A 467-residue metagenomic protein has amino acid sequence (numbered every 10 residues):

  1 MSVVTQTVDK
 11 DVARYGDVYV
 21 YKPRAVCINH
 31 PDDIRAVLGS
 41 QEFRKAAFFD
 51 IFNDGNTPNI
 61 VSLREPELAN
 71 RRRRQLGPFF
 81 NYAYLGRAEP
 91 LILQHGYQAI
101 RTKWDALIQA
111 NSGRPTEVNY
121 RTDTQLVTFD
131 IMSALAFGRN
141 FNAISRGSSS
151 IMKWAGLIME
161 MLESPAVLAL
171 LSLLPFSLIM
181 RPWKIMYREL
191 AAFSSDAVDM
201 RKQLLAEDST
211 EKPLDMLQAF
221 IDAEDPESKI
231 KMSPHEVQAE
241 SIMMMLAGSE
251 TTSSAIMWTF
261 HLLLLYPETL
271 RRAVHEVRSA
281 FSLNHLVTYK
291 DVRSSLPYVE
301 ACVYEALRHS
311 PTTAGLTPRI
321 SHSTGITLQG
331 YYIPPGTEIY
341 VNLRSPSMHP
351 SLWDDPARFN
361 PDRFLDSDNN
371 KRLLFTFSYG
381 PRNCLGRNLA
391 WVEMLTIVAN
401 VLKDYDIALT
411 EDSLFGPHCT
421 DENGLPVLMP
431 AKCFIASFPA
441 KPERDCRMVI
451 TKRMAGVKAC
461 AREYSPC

Functional and structural regions predicted by a protein language model:
M1-R71, P90, Q94-A99, V127 (+5 more regions): N-terminal membrane-proximal hinge/A-helix region immediately C-terminal to the signal-anchor transmembrane segment
A46-N53, R87-I256, R272, C419-T420: Cytochrome P450 heme-thiolate monooxygenase catalytic core
R74, P78, I242, A247 (+7 more regions): Cytochrome P450 heme-thiolate "Cys pocket" and heme-binding signature region
L93, R114, S150-W154, T210-D215 (+6 more regions): Cytochrome P450 I-helix active-site segment
D105-A106, P267-T269, L389-F438: Cytochrome P450 heme-binding "Cys pocket" and the immediately downstream C-terminal segment
T251-L264, I397: Short, small-residue alpha-helix embedded
H322-S323, V341-S367, S465: Conserved cytochrome P450 K-helix/beta-meander segment immediately N-terminal to the heme-binding cysteine loop
P439-C467: C-terminal helix/juxtamembrane-tail motif
